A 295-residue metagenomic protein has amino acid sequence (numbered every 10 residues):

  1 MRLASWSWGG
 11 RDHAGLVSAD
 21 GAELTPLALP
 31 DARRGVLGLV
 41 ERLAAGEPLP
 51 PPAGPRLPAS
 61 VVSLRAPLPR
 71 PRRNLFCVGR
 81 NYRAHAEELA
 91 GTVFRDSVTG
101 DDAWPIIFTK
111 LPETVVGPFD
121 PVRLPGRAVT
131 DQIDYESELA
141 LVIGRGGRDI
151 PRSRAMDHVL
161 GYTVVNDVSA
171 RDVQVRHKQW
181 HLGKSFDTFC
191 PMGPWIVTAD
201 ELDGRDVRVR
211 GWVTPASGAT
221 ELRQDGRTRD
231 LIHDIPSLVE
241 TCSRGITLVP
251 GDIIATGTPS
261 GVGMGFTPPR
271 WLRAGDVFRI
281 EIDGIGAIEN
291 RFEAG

Functional and structural regions predicted by a protein language model:
M1-I106, R210, A216-E221, V277-R279: N-terminal non-catalytic cap/leader segment that marks the start of a structured domain
A4, R65-P67, R95-V98, R123-I133 (+3 more regions): A generic local secondary-structure boundary/capping motif
A14, E138-V142, T163, R210: Residues embedded in well-ordered beta-strands
L43, P55-L57, V62-P67, H85 (+1 more regions): Catalytic-pocket segment enriched in acidic/His residues
E87-L89, P118-P121, G126-R127, I150-A155 (+1 more regions): A short secondary-structure junction signal
D96, G100-A103, I107-K110, R154-W180 (+2 more regions): Flexible glycine-rich active-site/ligand-binding loops centered on an Asp-His dyad
F108, Y135, A140-G146: Short, conserved beta-strand element in jelly-roll/cupin
K110-S137: A structural-propensity feature for long, helix-poor, extended segments
